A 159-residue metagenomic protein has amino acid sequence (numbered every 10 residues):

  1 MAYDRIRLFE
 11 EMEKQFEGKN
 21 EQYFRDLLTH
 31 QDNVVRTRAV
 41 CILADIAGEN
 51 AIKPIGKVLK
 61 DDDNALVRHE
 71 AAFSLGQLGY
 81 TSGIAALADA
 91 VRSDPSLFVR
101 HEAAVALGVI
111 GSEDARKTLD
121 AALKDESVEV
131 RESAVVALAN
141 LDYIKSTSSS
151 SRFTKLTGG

Functional and structural regions predicted by a protein language model:
M1-T37, C41, D45: N-terminal alpha-helical scaffold/docking segments in eukaryotic complex subunits
A2, G18, N33-V34, E49 (+4 more regions): Alpha-helix N-cap/helix-start positions at coil->helix boundaries
E11-Q15, I42, S74, A106 (+1 more regions): Core register positions within helices of long alpha-helical scaffolds
Q15-T29, G48-D61, Y80-R92, S112-K124 (+1 more regions): Amphipathic alpha-helical scaffolding segments comprising HEAT/armadillo-like alpha-solenoid repeats
D45, Q77, V109, N140-Y143: Register position in tetratricopeptide repeats
D63-T81: Helix-adjacent hinge/juxtasegments
E126-A137: Solenoidal tandem-repeat scaffolds enriched in leucines and small polar residues
